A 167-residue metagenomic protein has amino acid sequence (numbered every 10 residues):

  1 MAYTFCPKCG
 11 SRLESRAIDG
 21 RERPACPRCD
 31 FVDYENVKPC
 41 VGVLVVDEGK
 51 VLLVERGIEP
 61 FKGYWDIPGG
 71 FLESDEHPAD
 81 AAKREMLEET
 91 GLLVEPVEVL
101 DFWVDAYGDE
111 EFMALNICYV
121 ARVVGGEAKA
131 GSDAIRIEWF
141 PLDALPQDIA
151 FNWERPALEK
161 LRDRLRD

Functional and structural regions predicted by a protein language model:
A2, A130-D167: Nudix hydrolase/Nudix homology domain
Y3, R23: Residues immediately within or flanking Cys/His clusters that coordinate Zn2+ in small zinc-binding modules
C6-C9, C26-C29: Short cysteine-rich clusters marking metal-coordination/redox-active sites
E14-S15, Y34: Short functional micro-motifs and their immediate structural scaffolds
R16-A17, L92-D101: A short coil-to-beta-strand element that immediately follows conserved catalytic motifs
R28-V51: Conserved N-terminal beta-strand and adjoining loop/helix that marks the start of the Nudix/MutT-like hydrolase domain
V46-E88: Conserved Nudix-box catalytic region and its N-terminal flanking loop in Nudix hydrolases and closely related
W103-E127: Active-site-adjacent beta-strand/loop module that shapes the phosphate/pyrophosphate-binding cleft
